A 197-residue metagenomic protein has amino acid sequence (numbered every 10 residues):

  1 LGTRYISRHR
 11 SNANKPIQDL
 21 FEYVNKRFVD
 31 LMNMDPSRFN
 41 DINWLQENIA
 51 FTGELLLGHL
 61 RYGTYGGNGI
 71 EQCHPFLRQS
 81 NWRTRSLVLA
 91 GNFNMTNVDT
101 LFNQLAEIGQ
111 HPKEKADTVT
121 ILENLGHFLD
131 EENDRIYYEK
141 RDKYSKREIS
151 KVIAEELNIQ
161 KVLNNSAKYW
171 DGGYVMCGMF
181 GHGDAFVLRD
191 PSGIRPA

Functional and structural regions predicted by a protein language model:
L1-A197: Conserved short alpha-helical segments that host acidic/polar catalytic motifs at enzyme active sites
